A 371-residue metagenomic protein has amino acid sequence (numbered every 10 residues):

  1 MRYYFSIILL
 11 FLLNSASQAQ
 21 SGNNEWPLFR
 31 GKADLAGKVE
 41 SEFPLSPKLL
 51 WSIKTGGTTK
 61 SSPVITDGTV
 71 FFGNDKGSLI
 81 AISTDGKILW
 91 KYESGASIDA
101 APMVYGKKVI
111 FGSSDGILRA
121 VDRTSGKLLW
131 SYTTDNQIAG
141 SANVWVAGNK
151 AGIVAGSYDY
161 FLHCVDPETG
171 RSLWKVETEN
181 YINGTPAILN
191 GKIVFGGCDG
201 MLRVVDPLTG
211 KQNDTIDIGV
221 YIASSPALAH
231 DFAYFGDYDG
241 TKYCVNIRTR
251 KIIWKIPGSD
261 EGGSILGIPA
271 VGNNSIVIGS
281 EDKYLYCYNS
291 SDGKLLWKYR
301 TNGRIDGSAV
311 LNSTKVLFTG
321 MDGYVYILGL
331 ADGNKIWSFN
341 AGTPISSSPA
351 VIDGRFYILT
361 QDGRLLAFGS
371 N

Functional and structural regions predicted by a protein language model:
Y4-L13: Sec-dependent N-terminal signal peptides
S17-S21: Boundary at the C-terminal end of the N-terminal hydrophobic targeting segment
G22-N23, R30-A33, L45, W51-V64 (+13 more regions): Extracytoplasmic beta-rich repeat domains
N74-T84: Beta-propeller domains
S83-K87, D122-S125, D166-T169, D206-G210 (+4 more regions): Short loop/turn segments that connect beta-strands within beta-propeller blades
